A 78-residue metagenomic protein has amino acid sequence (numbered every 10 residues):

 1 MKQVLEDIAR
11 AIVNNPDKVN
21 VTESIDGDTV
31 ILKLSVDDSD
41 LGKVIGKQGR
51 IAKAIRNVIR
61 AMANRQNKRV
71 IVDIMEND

Functional and structural regions predicted by a protein language model:
M1-K43, K53-D78: RNA-contacting regions in translation and RNA-metabolism proteins, encompassing KH/S1 modules where present
